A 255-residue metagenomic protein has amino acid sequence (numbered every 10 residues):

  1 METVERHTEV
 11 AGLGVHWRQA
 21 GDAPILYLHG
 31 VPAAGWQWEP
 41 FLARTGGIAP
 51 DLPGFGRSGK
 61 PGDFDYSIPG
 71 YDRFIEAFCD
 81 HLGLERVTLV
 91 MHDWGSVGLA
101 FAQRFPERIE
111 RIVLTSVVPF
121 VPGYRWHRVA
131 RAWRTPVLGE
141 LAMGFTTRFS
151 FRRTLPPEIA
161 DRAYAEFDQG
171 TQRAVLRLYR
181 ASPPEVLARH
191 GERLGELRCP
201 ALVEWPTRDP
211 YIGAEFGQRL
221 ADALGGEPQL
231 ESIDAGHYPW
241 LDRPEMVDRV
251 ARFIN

Functional and structural regions predicted by a protein language model:
E2-T3, G14-V15, P32-Q37, I48 (+5 more regions): Flexible "cap/lid" subdomain of the alpha/beta-hydrolase fold that forms the substrate-access gate
V4-V10: Short acidic-hydrophobic surface loop/beta-edge motif
A11-A20: A short loop-to-beta-strand scaffold at the N-terminal edge of the catalytic core in hydrolase folds
A23-G30: Short beta-strand element of the alpha/beta-hydrolase
L28, E204, A235-G236: Short hydrophobic "strand-cap" motifs at the C-terminus of beta-strands
P40-A43: Typically the conserved alpha-helix immediately C-terminal to a functionally engaged Cys/Sec in thioredoxin-like
D51, S232-D234: Residue-level recognition of beta-strand->loop/alpha-helix junctions
A235-E245: Catalytic histidine-centered segment of alpha/beta-hydrolase-like enzymes
